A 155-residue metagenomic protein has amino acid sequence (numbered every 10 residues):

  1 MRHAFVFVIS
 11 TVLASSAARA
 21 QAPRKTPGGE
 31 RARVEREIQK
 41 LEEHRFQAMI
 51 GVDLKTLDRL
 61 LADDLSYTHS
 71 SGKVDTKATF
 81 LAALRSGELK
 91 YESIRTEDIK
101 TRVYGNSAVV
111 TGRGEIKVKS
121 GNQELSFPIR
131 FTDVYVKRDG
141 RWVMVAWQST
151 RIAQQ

Functional and structural regions predicted by a protein language model:
M1-A4: Positively charged n-region of N-terminal signal peptides that target proteins for export
V6-S15: Bacterial N-terminal signal peptides
R19-L60, D64-Q155: A beta-strand edge to alpha-helix "cap/lid" segment located at domain peripheries
